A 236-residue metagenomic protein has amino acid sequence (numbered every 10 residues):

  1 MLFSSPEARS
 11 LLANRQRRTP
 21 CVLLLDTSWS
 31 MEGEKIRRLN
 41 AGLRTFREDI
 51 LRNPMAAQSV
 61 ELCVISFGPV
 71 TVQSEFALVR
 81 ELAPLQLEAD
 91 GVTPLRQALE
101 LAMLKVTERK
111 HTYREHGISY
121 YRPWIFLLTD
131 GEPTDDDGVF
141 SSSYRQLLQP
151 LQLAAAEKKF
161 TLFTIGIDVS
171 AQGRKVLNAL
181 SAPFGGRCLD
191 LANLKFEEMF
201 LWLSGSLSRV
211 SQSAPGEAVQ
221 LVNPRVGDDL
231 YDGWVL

Functional and structural regions predicted by a protein language model:
M1-V22, S28-R37, L51, K110-Y121: Acidic, polar low-complexity linker/tail segments
L25-S28, L39, V64, A102 (+1 more regions): DG-centered beta-turn motif at the end of beta-strands
L39-R52: An active-site-proximal "capping" alpha-helix that borders the catalytic cofactor pocket
I50-A57, T107-I118, L151-E157: Alpha-helix termini
Q58-Q86, R174-L180: Short beta-strand-loop
A83-Y121, T161-K175, E197-W202: Von Willebrand factor
G131-P183: VWA/integrin I-like adhesion module and closely mimicked acidic/polar interface patches used
T161-R225, V235: Von Willebrand factor A/integrin I-like adhesion domains
